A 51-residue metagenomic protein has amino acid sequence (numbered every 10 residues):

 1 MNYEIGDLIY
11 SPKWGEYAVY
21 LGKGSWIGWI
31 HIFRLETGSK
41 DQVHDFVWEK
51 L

Functional and structural regions predicted by a protein language model:
E16-G24: Short beta-strand-centered aromatic/proline hotspots
G28-H31: Short aromatic-glycine-enriched beta-strand elements
L35-L51: Intrinsically disordered, low-complexity, charged/polar segments
